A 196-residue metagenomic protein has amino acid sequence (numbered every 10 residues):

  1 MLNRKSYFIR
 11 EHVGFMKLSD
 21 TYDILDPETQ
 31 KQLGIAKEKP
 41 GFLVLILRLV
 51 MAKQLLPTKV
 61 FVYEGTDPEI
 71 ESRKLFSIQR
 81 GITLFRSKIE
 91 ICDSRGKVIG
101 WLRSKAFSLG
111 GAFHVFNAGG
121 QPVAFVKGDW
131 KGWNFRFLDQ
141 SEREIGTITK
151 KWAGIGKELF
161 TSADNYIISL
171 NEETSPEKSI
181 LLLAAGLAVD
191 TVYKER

Functional and structural regions predicted by a protein language model:
M1-K88, S94-R196: Low-complexity or membrane-interfacial segments used for flexible interactions
